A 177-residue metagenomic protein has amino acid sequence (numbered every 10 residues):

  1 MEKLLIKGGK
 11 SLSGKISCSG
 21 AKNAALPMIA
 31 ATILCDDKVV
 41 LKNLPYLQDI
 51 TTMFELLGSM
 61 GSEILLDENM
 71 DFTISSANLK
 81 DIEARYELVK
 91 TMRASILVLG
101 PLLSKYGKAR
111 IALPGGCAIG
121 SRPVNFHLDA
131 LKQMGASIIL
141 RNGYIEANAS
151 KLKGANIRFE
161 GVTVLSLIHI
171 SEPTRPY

Functional and structural regions predicted by a protein language model:
M1-S17, F54, S62-E87, A136-V162: Self-splicing inteins and homing endonuclease
E2-L4, S17-K42, L47-T51, S62-F72: N-terminal glycine-rich anion-binding loops that anchor highly charged ligand groups
L12, L34-V39, K108-A109, K153: Short, surface-exposed connector motifs at secondary-structure boundaries
K22-A24, V98-L99, L165: Secondary-structure capping and domain/repeat boundary segments
K42-P114: Glycine-rich, N-terminal phosphate-binding loop and its surrounding beta-alpha-beta segment
D81-R158: Hydrophobic alpha-helical hairpins/lids featuring a short glycine-rich hinge
I168-Y177: Single conserved hydrophobic/aromatic residue that forms the stacking wall/gate of nucleotide- or nucleobase-binding
